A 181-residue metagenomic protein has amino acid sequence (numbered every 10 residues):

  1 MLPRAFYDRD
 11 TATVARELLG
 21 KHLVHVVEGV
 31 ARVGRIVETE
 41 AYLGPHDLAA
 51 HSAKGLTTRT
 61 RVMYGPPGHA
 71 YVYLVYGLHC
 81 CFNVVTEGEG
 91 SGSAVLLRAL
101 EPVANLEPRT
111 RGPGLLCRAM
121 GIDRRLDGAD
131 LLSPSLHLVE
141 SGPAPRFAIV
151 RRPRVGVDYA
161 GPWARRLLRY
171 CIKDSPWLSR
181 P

Functional and structural regions predicted by a protein language model:
M1-P181: Conserved, well-structured core segments that form or line functional sites
